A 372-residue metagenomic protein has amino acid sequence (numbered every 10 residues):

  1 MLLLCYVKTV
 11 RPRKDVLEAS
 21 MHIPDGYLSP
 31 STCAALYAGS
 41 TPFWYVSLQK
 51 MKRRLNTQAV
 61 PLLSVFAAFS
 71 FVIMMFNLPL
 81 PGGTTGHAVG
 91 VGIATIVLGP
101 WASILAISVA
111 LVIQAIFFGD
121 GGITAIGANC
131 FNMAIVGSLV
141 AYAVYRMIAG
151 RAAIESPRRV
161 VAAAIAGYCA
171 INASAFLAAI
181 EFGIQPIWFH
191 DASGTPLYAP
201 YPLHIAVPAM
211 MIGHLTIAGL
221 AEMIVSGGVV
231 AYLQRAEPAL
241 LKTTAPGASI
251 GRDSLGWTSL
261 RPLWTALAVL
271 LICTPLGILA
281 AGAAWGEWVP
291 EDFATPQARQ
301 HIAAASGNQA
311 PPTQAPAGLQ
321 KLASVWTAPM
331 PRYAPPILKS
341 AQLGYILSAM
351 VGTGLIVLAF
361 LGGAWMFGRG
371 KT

Functional and structural regions predicted by a protein language model:
A19-A35, G39-A94: Hydrophobic transmembrane alpha-helices
L36-Q49, F69-M74, Y142, G167-F182 (+3 more regions): Hydrophobic core segments of alpha-helical transmembrane domains in multi-pass membrane transport and ion-translocation
L48-K52, R235-L240, G362-T372: Membrane-interface capping segments at transmembrane-helix boundaries
M74-A141: Alpha-helical membrane segments and adjacent membrane-interface helices in multi-pass membrane proteins
M133-A178: Short helix-perturbing small/polar motifs within transmembrane alpha-helices
V161, I165, A209-G213, G247-A268: Membrane-water interface at loop-to-transmembrane-helix junctions
I212, A315-G363: Individual transmembrane alpha-helix segments
V269-V325: Aromatic-rich transmembrane-lumenal/periplasmic boundary elements in polytopic membrane proteins
